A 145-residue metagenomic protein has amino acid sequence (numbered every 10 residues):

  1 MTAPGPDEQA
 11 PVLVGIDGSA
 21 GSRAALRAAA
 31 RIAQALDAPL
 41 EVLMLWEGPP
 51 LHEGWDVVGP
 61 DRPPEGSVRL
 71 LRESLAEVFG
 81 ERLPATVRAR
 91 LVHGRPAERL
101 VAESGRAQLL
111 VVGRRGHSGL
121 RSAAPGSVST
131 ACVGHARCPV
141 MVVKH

Functional and structural regions predicted by a protein language model:
M1-E8, G21, A35, F79-L110 (+1 more regions): Structural beta-alpha unit
T2-D56: Small/aliphatic-rich secondary-structure junction motif
V12, A29, L40, L100 (+2 more regions): Hydrophobic structural packing positions in well-ordered secondary structure
E41-L43, R88-V92, M141-V143: General small-molecule cofactor/ligand-binding pocket signal
V57-D61, A107-Q108: Short, hinge-like loop/turn segments at secondary-structure boundaries
G59-L70: A short acidic, glycine-rich active-site loop that binds or catalyzes chemistry on phosphate/adenosine moieties
L109-H135, H145: Glycine-rich, Arg-bearing micro-motifs that act as flexible, cationic patches
